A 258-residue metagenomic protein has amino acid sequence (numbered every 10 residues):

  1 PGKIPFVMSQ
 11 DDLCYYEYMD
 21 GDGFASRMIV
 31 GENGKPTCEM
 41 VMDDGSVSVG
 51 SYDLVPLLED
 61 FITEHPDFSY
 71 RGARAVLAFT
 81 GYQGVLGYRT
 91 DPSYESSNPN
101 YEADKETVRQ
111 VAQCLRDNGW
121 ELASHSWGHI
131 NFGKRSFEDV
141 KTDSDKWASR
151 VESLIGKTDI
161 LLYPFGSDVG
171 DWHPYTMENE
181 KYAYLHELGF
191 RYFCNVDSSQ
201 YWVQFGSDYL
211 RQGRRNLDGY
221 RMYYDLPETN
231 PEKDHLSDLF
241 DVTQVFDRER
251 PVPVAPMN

Functional and structural regions predicted by a protein language model:
P1-F6, C14-G170, S199: Metal-dependent polysaccharide deacetylase catalytic core of the NodB/CE4 family, i.e., the active-site-bearing domain
P1-S9, M19-D20, E121, G133-N258: C-terminal active-site subregion of NodB/CE4 polysaccharide deacetylases
